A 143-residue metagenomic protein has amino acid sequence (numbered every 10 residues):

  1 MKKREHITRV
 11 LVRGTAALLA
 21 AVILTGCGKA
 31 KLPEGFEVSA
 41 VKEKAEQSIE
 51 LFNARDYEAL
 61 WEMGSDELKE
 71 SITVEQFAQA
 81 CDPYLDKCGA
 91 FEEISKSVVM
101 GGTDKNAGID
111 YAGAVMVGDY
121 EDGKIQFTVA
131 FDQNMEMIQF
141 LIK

Functional and structural regions predicted by a protein language model:
K3-T15: Bacterial N-terminal signal peptides that target proteins for export
I23-G26: C-terminal motif of bacterial Sec signal peptides marking the signal peptidase cleavage site
G28-A30: Bacterial signal peptide processing site
E37-N53, M63: Short, aromatic-enriched amphipathic alpha-helices that serve as compact interaction elements
E58-I109: Short solvent-exposed beta->alpha transition segments
V98-K143: Exposed beta-sheet edge and beta->alpha loop/turn motif
